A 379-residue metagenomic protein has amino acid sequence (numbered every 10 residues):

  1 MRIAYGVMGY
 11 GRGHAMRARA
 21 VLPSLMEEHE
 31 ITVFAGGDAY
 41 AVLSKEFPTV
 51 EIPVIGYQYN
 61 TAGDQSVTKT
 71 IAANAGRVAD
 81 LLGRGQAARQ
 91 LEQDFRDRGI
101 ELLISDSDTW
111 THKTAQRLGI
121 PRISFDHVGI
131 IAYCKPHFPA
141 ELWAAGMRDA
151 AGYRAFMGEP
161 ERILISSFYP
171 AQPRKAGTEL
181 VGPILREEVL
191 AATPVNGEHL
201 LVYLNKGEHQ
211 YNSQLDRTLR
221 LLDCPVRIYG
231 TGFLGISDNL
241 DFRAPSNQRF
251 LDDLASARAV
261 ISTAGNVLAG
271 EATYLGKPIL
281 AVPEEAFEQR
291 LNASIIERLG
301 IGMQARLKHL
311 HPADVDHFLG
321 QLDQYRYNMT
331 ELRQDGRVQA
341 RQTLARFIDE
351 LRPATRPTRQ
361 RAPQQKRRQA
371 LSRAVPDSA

Functional and structural regions predicted by a protein language model:
G6-R19: A short, glycine/small-residue-rich beta-strand->loop->alpha-helix junction that serves as a flexible
M8-G9, T32-L82: Conserved nucleotide-sugar phosphate-binding/catalytic loop shared by glycosyltransferases and other
T68-L102, T109-W110: Conserved nucleotide-sugar donor-binding subdomain of glycosyltransferases
L102-S107, N247, D252-N292: A donor-sugar binding/catalytic signature common to diverse glycosyltransferases and related nucleotide-sugar
C134, P139-H209, G230-G232: A nucleotide-sugar donor-handling region in carbohydrate enzymes
I184-A259: Donor-nucleotide binding loops and adjacent catalytic segments primarily of GT-B fold Leloir glycosyltransferases
L268-A269, T273-Y325: Catalytic binding pocket for nucleotide-activated donors in carbohydrate/polymer assembly enzymes
H317-A379: C-terminal amphipathic helix plus adjacent low-complexity, charged tail appended to glycosyltransferase catalytic
